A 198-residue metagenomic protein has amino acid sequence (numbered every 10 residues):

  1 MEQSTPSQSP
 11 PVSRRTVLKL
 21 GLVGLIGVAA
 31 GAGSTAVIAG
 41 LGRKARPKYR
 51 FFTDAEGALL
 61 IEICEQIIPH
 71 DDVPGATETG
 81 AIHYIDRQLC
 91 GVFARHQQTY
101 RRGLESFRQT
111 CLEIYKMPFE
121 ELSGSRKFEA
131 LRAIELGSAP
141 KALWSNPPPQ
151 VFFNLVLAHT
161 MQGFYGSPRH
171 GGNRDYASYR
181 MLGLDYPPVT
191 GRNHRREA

Functional and structural regions predicted by a protein language model:
E2-S4, A58-E62, Q66, V73 (+1 more regions): Mature-region segments of soluble proteins
T5-L25: N-terminal secretory signal peptides and thylakoid transit peptides that target proteins across membranes
P10-T16, A29-I67: C-terminal segment of N-terminal export signals and the immediately downstream linker at the start of the mature
V17-G21, R43, I85-Q88, Y176: Short low-complexity stretches enriched in small and charged residues
L20, G24-G27, I67, S106: Short alpha-helical scaffold segments that flank and stabilize functional sites
G24, G31-A32, K141, H170: Short, polar/charged, Gly/Pro-enriched helix-capping and turn/loop motifs at alpha-helix termini and inter-helix linkers
